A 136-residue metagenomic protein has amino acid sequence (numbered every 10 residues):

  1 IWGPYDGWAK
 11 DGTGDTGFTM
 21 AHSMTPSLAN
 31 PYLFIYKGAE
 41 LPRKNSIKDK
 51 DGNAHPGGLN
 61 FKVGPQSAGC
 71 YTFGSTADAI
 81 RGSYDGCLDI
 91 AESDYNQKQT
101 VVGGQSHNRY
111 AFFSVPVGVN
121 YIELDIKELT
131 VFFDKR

Functional and structural regions predicted by a protein language model:
I1-P56, Q66-E92: Aromatic-rich carbohydrate-binding modules that target alpha-glucans
G57-L59, N120: Exposed beta-strand face motif in extracellular beta-rich ectodomains
K62-G64: Extracellular recognition modules
C70-T130: Structured interaction patches on ligand/partner-binding surfaces of diverse proteins
V131-R136: Eukaryotic intrinsically disordered, low-complexity regions enriched in proline/serine/threonine/glycine
